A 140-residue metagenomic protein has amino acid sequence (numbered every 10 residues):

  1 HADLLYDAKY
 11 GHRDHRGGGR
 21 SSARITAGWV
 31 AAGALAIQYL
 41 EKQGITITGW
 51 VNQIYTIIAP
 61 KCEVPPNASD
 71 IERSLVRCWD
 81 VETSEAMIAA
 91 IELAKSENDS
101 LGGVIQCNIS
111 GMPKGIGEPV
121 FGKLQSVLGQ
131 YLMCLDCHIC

Functional and structural regions predicted by a protein language model:
H1-D3: Active-site cofactor/substrate anionic-group-binding motifs, chiefly glycine- and Lys/Arg-rich phosphate-binding loops
A8-V120, L124: Glycine-rich, mobile lid/loop segments that gate access to catalytic sites or pores
Y131, L135-C140: C-terminal catalytic subdomain
